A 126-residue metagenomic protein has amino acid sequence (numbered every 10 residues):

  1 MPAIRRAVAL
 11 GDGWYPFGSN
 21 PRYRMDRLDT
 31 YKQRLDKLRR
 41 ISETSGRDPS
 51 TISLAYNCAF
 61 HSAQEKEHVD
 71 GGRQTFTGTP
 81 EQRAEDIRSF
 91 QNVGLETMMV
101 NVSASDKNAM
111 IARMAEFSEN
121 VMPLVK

Functional and structural regions predicted by a protein language model:
M1-K126: Active-site-adjacent structural elements that line small-molecule/cofactor binding pockets in enzymes
